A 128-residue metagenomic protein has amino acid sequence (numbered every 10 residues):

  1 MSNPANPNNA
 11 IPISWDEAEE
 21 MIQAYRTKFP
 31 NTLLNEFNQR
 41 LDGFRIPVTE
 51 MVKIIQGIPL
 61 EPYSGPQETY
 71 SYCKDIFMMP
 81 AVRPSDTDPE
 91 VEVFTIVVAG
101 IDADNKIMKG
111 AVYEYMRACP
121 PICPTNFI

Functional and structural regions predicted by a protein language model:
M1-I128: Detector for the mature cores of small, proteolytically processed and post-translationally modified peptide effectors
